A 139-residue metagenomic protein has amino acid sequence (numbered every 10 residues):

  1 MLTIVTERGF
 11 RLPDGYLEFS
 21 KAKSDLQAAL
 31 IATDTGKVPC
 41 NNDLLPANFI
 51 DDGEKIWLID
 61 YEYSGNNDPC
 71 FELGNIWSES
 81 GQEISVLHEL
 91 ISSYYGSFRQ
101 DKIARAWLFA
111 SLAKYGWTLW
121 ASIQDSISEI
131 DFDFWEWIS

Functional and structural regions predicted by a protein language model:
M1-N42, D52: An alpha-helical support segment within catalytic cores of ATP-dependent transferases
F10-L17, K21, L119-S139: ATP/Mg2+ or Mg2+-diphosphate-binding catalytic cores that bind nucleotide phosphates or diphosphates via glycine-rich
P39, W57-Y61: Pre-DFG segment of protein kinase catalytic domains
P46, Y63-G65, N75: Short, glycine/acidic-enriched loop or turn micro-motifs at the edges of active sites
N48-L58: Conserved protein kinase catalytic/activation segment
I56, S64-N66, E79: Activation segment
C70-Q100, S111-E129: Active-site activation/catalytic loop segments of kinase-like enzymes and analogous catalytic loops in related
